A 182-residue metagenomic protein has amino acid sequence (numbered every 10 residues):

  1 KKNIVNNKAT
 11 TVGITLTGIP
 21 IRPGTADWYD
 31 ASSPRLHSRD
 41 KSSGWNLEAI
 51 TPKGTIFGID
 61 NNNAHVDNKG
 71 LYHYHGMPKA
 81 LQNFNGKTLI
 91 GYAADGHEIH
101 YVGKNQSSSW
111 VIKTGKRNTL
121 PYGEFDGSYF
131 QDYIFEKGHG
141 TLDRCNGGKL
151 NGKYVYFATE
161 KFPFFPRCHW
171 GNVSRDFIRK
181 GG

Functional and structural regions predicted by a protein language model:
K1-G182: A motif-centric signal for short, conserved binding hotspots located in accessible loops or intrinsically disordered
